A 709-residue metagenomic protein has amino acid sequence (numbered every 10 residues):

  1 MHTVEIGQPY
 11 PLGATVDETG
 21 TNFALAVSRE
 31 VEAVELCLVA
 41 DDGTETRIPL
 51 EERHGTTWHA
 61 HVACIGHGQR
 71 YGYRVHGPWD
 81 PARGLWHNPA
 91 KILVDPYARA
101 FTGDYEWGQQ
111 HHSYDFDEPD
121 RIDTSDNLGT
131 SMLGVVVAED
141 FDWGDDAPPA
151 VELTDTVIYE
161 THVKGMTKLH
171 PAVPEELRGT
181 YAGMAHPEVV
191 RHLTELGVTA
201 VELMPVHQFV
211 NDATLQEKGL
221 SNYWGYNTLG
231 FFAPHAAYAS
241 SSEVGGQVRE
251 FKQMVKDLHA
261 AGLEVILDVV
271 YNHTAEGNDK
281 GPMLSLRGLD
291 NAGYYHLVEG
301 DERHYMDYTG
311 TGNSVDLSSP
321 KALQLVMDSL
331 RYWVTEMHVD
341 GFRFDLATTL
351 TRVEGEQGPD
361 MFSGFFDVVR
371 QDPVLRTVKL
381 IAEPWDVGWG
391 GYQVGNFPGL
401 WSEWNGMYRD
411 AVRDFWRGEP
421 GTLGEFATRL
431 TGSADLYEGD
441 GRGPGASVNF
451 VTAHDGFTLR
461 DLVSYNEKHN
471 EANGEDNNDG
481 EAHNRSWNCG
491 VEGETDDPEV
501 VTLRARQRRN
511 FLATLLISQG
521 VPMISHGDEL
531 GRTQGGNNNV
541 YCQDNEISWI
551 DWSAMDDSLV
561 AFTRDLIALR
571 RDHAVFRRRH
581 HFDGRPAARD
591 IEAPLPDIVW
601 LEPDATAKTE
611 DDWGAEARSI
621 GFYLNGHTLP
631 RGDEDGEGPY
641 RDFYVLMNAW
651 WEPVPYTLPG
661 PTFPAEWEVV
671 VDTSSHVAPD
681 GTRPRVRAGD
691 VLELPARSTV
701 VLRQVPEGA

Functional and structural regions predicted by a protein language model:
M1-Y159, K164, Y181, T495 (+3 more regions): Carbohydrate-interacting/catalytic domains
L25, Y73, T161, L203 (+9 more regions): Conserved, mostly hydrophobic/aromatic
V27-R29, E52-H54, C64-G66, G77 (+19 more regions): Short, flexible loop/turn elements at secondary-structure junctions
V39-D41, H76-P78, V206-Q208, A236 (+11 more regions): An acidic- and aromatic-residue-enriched active-site/binding cleft used to recognize and process polar
D80-G84, T167-L169, F209-A213, H273-E276 (+5 more regions): Short catalytic/ligand-binding loop motif for oxyanion handling, primarily in non-cytosolic enzymes, centered on
N127, H162-V339, R343-Q371, G391 (+1 more regions): Substrate-binding/active-site clefts of carbohydrate-active enzymes
V157-E160, A200-L203, G230-F232, G341-R343 (+4 more regions): Structural recognition of the beta-strand scaffold that forms the well-ordered cores of secreted hydrolase catalytic
M361-H526, G531, N539-Q543, A574-H581 (+5 more regions): Conserved alpha/beta catalytic core and glycan-binding cleft of carbohydrate-active enzymes
